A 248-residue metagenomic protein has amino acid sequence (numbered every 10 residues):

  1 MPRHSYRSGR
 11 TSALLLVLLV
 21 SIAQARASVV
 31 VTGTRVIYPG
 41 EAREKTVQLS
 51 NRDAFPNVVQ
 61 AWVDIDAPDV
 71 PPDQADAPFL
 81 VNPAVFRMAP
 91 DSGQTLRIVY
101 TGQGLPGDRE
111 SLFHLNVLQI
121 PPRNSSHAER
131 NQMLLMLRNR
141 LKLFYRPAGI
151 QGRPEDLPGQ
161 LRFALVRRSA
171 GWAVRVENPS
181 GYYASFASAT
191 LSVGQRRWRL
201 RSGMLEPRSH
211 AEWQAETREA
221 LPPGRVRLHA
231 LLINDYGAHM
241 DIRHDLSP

Functional and structural regions predicted by a protein language model:
P2-A13: Bacterial N-terminal signal peptides that target proteins for export
S12-S21: Bacterial N-terminal signal peptides
R26-R52, R153-R168: Beta-sheet-dominated interaction scaffolds and their linkers
K45-N51, I98, F113-L118, A173-N178: Buried hydrophobic-core signal for structured, non-transmembrane domains
R52-D73, P179-R196: Short acidic, flexible loop segments centered on an aromatic residue
P71-Q103, Q195-L221: Intrinsically disordered, low-complexity Pro/Gly/Ser/Thr-rich segments with frequent PxxP/GP/PP motifs and embedded
T101-I150, L221-P248: Terminal connector regions
L165-P248: Intrinsically disordered, low-complexity segments enriched in serine, threonine, and glycine
